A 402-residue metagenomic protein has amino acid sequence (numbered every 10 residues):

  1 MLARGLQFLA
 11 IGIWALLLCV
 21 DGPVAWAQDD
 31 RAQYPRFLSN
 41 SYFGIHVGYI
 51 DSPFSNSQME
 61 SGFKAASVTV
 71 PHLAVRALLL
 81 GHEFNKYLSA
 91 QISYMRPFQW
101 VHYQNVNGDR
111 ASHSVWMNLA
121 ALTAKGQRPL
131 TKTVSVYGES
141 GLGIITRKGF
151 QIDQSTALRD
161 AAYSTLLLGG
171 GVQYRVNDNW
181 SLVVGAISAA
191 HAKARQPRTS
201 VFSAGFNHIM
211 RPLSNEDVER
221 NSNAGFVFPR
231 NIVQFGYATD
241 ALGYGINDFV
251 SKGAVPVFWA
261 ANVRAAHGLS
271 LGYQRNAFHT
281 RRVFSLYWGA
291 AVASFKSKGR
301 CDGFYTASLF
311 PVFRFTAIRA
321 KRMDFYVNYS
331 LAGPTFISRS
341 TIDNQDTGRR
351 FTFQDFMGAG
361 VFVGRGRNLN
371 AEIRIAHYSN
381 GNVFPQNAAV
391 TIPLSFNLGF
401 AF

Functional and structural regions predicted by a protein language model:
L16-V24: C-terminal segment of classical bacterial N-terminal signal peptides
A25-G81, L142, A194-R275, L394 (+1 more regions): Short glycine/proline- and aromatic-enriched beta-strand/turn motifs that initiate or cap beta-hairpins
S39, H72-R76, S114-A120, D160-L166 (+5 more regions): Residues that define the transmembrane beta-barrel architecture of outer-membrane proteins
I45-D51, I92-R96, G138-I144, V172 (+6 more regions): Transmembrane beta-barrel strands of outer-membrane/channel proteins
Y49, H82, G126-R128, V172-Y174 (+6 more regions): Residue-level signature of outer-membrane beta-barrel architecture
F54-T69, P97-M117, I144-S164, K193-R195 (+3 more regions): Flexible, solvent-exposed loop segments that connect beta-strands
L79-Q151, A265-I337: Gram-negative (and chloroplast) outer-membrane scaffold detector with strong preference for beta-barrel transmembrane
Y87-I92, K132-V136, Y174-L182, P212-D217 (+4 more regions): Repeated loop/turn-to-beta-strand initiation elements of outer-membrane beta-barrel proteins
